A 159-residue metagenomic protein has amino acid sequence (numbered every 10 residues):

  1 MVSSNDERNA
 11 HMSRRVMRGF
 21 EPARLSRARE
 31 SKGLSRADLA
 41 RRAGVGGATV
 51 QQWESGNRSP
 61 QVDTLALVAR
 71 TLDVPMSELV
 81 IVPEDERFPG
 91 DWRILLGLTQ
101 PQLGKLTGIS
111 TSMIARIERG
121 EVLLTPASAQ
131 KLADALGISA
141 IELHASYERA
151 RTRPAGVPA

Functional and structural regions predicted by a protein language model:
V2-F20, V74-E84: A detector for short, charged/polar N-terminal pre-domain segments
A23-R42, R87-L106: Short basic helix-loop element that most often maps to the first helix and adjoining turn of HTH DNA-binding modules
G44-R58, I109-L123: Recognition helix of helix-turn-helix/homeodomain-like DNA-binding domains that insert into the DNA major groove
N57-V62, E121-A127, R153-A155: Short, solvent-exposed alpha-helical "recognition" segments
Q61-E78, A127-E142: DNA major-groove recognition helix of helix-turn-helix/homeodomain DNA-binding modules
E78-F88, L106, E142-A159: Short amphipathic recognition helices of helix-turn-helix/homeodomain-type DNA-binding modules
